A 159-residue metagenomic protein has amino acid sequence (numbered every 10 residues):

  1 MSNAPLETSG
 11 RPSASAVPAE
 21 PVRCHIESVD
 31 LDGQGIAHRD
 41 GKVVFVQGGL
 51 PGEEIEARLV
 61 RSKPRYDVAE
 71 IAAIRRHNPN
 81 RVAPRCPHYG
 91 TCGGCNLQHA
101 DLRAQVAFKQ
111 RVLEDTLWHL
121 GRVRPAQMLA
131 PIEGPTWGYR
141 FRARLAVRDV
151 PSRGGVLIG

Functional and structural regions predicted by a protein language model:
M1-G159: Non-catalytic accessory regions of SAM-dependent methyltransferases
